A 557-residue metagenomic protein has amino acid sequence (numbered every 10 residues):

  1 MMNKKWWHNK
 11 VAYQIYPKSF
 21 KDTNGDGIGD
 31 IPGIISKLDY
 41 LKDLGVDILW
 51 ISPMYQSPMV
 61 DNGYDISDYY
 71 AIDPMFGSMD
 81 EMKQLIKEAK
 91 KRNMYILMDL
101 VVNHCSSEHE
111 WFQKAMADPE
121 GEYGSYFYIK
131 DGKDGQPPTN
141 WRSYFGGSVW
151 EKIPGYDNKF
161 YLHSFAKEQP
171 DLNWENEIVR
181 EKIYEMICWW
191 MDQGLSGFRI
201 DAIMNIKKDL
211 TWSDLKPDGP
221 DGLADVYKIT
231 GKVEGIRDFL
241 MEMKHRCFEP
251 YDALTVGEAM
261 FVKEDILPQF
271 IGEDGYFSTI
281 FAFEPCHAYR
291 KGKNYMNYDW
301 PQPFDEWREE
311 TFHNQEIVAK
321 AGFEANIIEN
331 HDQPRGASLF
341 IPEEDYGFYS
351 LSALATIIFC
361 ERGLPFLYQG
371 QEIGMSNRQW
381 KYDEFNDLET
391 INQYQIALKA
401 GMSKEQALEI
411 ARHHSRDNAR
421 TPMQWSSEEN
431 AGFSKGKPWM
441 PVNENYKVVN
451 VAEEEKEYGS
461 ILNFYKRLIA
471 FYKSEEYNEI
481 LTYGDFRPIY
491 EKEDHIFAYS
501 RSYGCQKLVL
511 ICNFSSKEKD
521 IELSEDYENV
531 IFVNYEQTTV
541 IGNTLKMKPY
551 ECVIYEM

Functional and structural regions predicted by a protein language model:
M1-Q56, K83, K87-A89, L364-L367 (+1 more regions): Carbohydrate-interacting/catalytic domains
M2-C188, D192, N205-D265, G272 (+1 more regions): Acidic/aromatic-lined carbohydrate-recognition and catalytic surfaces of CAZymes acting on diverse glycans
W7-H8, E81, G235, K320 (+3 more regions): Secondary-structure capping and boundary motifs in well-ordered enzyme cores
K37, E88, M186-W189, Q193 (+7 more regions): Generic, well-ordered alpha-helical scaffold segments in large soluble proteins
L49, F198-I200: Hydrophobic residues within beta-strands of alpha/beta enzymes
Y95, D99, G197, L254 (+3 more regions): Hydrophobic "anchor" residues on beta-strands that sit immediately upstream of conserved functional sites
S107-N140, L240, K244-P422, S427: Conserved alpha/beta catalytic core and glycan-binding cleft of carbohydrate-active enzymes
P170-R180, Y227-T230, G336-F348, I410 (+1 more regions): Active-site rim elements
